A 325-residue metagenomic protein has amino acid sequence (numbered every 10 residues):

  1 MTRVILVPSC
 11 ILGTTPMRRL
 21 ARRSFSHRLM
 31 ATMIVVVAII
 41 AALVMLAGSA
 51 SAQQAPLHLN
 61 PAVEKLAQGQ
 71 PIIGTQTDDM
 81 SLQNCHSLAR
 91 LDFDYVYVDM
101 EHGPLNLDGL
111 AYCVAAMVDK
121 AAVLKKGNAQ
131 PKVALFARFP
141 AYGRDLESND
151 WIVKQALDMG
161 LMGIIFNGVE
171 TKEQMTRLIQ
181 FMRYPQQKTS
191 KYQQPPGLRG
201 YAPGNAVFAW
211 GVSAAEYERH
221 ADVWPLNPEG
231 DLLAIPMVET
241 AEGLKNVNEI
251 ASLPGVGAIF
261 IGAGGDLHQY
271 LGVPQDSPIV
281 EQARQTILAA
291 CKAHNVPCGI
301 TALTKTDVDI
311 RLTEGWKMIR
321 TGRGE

Functional and structural regions predicted by a protein language model:
M1, M17, M30-M33: Methionine residue identity
V4-V7: Short amphipathic, helix-prone segments within low-complexity/disordered or flexible regions
R19-A21, I39: Bacterial Sec-dependent N-terminal signal peptides
A31-A47: Bacterial N-terminal signal peptides
A41, A50-E325: Expand to "…catalyze enediolate/carbanion chemistry for C-C bond making/breaking, isomerization, decarboxylation
